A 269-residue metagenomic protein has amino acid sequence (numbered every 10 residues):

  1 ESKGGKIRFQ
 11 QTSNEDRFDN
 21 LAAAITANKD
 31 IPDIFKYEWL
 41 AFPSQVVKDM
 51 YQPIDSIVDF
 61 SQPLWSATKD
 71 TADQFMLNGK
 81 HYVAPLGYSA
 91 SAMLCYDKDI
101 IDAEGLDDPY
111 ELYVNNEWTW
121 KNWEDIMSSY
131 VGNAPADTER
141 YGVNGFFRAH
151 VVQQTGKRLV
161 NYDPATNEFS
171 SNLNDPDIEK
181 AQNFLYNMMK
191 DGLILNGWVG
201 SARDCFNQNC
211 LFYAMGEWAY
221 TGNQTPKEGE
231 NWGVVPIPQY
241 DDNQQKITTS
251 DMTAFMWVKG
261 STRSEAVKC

Functional and structural regions predicted by a protein language model:
E1-K48, Q244, T249, T262-E265: Conserved N-terminal structural module of periplasmic/extracytoplasmic solute-binding proteins
F18-I31, K48, I101, N122-Y130 (+1 more regions): Short helices/loops that flank or line small-molecule/ion binding pockets
F35, M76-Y88, A92-L94, D102 (+1 more regions): Extracytoplasmic/periplasmic solute-binding protein
Y37-S91, K121, V235, M256: Hinge/lid segment of periplasmic solute-binding proteins
F42-V46, E217-G229: A ligand-binding cleft/hinge motif common to bilobed small-molecule-binding domains
D55-A67, E111-N115, P135, R158-K180 (+1 more regions): Short, solvent-exposed loop/beta-turn-alpha elements that line the ligand-binding surface or hinge of extracytoplasmic
E124-S128, D163-W198: Glycine-centered hinge/linker elements that transmit conformational signals in sensory and ligand-binding systems
T225-C269: Extracytoplasmic/periplasmic substrate-recognition and gating elements
